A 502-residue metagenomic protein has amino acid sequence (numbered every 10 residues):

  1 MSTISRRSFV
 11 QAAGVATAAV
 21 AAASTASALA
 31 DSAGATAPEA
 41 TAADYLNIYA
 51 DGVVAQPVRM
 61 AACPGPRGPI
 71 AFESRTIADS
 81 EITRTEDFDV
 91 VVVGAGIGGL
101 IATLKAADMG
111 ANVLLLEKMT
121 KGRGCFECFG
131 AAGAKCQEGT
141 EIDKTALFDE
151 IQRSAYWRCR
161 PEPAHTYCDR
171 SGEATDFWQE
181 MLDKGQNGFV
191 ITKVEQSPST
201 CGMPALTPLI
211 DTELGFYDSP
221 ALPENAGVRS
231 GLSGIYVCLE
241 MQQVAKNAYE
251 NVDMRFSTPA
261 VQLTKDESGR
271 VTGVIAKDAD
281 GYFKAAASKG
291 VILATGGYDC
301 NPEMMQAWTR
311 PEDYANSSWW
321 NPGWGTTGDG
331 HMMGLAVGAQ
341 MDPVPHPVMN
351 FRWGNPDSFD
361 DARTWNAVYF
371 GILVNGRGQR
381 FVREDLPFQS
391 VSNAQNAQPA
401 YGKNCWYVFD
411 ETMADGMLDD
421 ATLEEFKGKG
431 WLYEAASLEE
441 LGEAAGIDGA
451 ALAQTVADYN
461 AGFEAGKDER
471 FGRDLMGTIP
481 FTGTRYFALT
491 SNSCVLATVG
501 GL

Functional and structural regions predicted by a protein language model:
S2, S8-F88: Extreme N-terminal leader/targeting segments of oxidoreductases
I48-A61, R67, D169-G281, P302-E303 (+1 more regions): Conserved redox-cofactor binding core of oxidoreductases
V90-L114: N-terminal Rossmann-like FAD-binding beta1-loop-alpha1 element of flavoenzymes
D108-F126: Glycine-rich FAD pyrophosphate-binding loop
G133-Y167: Glycine-rich active-site loop/strand segments that organize a redox cofactor
Q262, A451-L502: A glycine-rich dinucleotide-binding beta-alpha-beta segment and adjacent secondary-structure elements that constitute
D278, A286-W353: Glycine-rich loop(s) and the adjacent beta-strand/alpha-helix scaffold that form part
H331-M333, V337-I447: An anion/pyrophosphate-binding glycine-rich loop and adjacent beta-alpha core in soluble alpha-beta enzymes
